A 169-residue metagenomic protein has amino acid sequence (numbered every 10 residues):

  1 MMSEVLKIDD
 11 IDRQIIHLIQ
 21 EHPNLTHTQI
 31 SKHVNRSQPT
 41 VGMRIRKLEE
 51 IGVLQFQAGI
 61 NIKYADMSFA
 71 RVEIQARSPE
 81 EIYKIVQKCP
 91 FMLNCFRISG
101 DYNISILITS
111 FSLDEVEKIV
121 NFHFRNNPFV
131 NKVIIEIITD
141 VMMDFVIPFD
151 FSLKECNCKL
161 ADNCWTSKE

Functional and structural regions predicted by a protein language model:
M1-E169: A compositional/biophysical signature of low hydrophobicity enriched in polar/charged and small residues
